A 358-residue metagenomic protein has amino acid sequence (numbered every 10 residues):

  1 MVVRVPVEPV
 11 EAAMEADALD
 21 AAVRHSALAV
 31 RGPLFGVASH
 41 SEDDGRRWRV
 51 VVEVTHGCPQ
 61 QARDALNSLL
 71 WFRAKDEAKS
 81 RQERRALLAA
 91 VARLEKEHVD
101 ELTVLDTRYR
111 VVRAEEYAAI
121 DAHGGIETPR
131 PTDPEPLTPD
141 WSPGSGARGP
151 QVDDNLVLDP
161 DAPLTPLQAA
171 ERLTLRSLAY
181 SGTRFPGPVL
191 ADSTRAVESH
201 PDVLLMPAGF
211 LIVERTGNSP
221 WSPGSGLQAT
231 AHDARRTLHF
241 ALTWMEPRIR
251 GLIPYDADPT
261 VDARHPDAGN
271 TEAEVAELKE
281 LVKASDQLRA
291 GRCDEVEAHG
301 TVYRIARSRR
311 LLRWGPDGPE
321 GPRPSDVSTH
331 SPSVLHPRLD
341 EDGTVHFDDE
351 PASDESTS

Functional and structural regions predicted by a protein language model:
M1-K96, D100-A290, D294-S358: Intrinsic disorder/low-complexity detector
